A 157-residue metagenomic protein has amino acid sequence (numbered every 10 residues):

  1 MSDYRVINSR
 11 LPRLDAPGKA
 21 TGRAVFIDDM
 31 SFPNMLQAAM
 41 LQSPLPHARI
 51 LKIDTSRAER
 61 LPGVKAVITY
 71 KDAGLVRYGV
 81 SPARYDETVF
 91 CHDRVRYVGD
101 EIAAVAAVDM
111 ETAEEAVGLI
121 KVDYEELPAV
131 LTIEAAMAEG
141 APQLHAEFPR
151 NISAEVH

Functional and structural regions predicted by a protein language model:
M1-E155: Flexible, low-hydrophobicity surface segments
